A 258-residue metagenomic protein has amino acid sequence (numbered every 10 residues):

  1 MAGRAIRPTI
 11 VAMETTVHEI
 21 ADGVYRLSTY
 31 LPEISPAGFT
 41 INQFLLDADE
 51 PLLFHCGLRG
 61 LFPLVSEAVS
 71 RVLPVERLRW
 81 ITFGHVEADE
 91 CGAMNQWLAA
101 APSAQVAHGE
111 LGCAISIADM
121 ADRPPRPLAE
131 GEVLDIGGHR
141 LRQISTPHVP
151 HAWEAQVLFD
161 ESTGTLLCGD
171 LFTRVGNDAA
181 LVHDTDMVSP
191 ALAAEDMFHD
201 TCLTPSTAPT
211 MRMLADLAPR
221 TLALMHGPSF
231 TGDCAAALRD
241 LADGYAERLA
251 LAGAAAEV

Functional and structural regions predicted by a protein language model:
R4-R7, V11, T231-G232, A236-V258: C-terminal regulatory/interaction regions
T9-I10, T15-S70, Q156-G169: Conserved beta-strand hairpin/beta-sheet module of binuclear metal-dependent hydrolase folds, prominently
A12, E19, S103-A155, C202 (+1 more regions): Metallo-beta-lactamase
Y30-S35, G57-R59, T82-H85, R142-H148 (+1 more regions): Short, flexible loop segments at the rims of nucleotide/cofactor-binding pockets, characterized by
F54-C56, L78-V86, V106-E110, L166-D170 (+2 more regions): Active-site neighborhood of phospho(di)ester-bond hydrolases with catalytic His/Asp-centered motifs
R59, P147-L224, P228-A235, D243-Y245: Metallo-beta-lactamase
L61-A107: Active-site metal-binding motif and surrounding structural segment of the metallo-beta-lactamase
V65-E67, M94-Q96, D119-M120, A180 (+1 more regions): Short amphipathic alpha-helical segments
